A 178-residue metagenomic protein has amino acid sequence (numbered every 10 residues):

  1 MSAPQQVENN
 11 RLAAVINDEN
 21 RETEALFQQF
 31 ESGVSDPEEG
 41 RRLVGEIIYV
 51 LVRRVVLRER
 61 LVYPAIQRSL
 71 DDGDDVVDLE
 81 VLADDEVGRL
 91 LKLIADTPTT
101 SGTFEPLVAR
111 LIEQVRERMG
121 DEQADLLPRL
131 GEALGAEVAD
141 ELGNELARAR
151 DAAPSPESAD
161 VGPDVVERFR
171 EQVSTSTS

Functional and structural regions predicted by a protein language model:
M1-S178: Small-residue-biased structural context
